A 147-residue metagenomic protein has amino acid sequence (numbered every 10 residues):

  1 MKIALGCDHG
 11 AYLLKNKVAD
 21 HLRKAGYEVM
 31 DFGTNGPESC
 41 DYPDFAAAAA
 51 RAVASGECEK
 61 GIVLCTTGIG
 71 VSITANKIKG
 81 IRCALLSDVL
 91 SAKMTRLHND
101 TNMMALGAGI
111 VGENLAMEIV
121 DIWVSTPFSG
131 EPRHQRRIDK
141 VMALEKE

Functional and structural regions predicted by a protein language model:
M1-K2, R23, A49, L144-E147: SAM-dependent methyltransferases
A4, G10-A11, V89-E147: C-terminal binding/interaction regions
A4-K24: Glycine-rich phosphate/diphosphate-binding loop of Rossmann-like nucleotide-binding domains
D20, A47, R51, I73 (+2 more regions): Alpha-helical segments flanking ligand/cofactor-binding loops in enzyme cores
E28-S39: A short beta-strand-loop structural module common to alpha/beta enzyme folds
F45-L85: Helix-adjacent hinge/juxtasegments
